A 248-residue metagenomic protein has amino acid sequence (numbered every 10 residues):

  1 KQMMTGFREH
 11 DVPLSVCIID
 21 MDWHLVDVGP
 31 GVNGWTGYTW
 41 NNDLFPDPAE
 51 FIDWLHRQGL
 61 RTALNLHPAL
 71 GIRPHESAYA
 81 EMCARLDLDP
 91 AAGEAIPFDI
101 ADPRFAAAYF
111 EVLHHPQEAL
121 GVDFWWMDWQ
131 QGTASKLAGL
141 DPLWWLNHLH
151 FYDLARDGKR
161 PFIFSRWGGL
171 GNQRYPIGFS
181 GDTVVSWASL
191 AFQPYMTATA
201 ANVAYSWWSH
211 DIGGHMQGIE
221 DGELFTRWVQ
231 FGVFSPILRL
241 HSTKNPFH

Functional and structural regions predicted by a protein language model:
K1-H248: Catalytic-domain carbohydrate-binding cleft regions of carbohydrate-active enzymes
